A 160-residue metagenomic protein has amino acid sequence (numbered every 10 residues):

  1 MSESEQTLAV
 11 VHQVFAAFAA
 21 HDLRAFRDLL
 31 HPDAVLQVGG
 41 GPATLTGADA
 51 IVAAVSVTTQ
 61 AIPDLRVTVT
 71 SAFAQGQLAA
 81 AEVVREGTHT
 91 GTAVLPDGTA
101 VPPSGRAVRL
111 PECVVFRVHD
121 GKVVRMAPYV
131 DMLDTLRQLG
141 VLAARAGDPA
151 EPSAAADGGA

Functional and structural regions predicted by a protein language model:
M1-A160: C-terminal and inter-domain tail/linker signature
